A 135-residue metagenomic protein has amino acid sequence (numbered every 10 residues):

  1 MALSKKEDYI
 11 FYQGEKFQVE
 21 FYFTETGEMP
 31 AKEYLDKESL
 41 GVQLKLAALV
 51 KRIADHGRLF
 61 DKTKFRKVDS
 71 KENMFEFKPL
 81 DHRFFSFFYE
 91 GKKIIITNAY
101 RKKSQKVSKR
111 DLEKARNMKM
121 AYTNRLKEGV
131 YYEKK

Functional and structural regions predicted by a protein language model:
M1-D81, G91-K93, R101-K135: Basic, Lys/Arg-enriched alpha-helical interface segments
N98: Short, conserved beta-strand/beta-arch hydrophobic-aromatic motifs that form part of recognition grooves or interface
